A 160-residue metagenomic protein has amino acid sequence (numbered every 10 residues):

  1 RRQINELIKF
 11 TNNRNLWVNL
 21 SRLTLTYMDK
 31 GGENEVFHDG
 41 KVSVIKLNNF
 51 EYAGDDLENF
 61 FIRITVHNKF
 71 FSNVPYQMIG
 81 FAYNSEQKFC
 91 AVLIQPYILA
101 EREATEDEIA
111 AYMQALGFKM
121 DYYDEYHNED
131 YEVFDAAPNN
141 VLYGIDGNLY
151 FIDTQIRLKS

Functional and structural regions predicted by a protein language model:
R1-L23: Juxta-kinase regulatory segment immediately upstream of eukaryotic protein kinase catalytic domains
S21-S72: ATP-binding glycine-rich loop module of kinase domains
H38-D39, Y97, Y143: Conserved hydrophobic "DFG−1" position in protein kinase catalytic cores
S43, A91-L93, E132, Y150: Protein kinase-like catalytic core scaffold
V44-E51, P96-I98, D153-Q155: Active-site ExK catalytic segment of metal-dependent nucleases
N49, N68, S72-Y122: Conserved structural core of kinase catalytic domains
N59-P75, F89, Y143-I145, D153-Q155: Electrostatic, structured charged patches in enzyme active sites and in nucleic-acid/phosphate-binding
Y126-S160: Catalytic activation segment of kinase domains across protein kinase-like and atypical kinase folds
